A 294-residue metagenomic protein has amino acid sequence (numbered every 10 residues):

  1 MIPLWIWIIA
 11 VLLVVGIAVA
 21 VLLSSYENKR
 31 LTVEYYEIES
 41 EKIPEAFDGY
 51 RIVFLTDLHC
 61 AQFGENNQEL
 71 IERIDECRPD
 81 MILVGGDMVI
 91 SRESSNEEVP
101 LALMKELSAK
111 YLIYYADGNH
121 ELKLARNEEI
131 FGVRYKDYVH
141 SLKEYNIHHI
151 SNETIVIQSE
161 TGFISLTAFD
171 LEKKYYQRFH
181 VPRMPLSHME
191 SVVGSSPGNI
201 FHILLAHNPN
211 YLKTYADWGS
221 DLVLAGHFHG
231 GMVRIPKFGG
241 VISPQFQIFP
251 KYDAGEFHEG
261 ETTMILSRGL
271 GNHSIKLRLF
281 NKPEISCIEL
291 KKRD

Functional and structural regions predicted by a protein language model:
M1-A46: N-terminal membrane-anchoring alpha-helices
E39-V53, I147, T154-T167, P197-G198 (+2 more regions): Beta-strand-turn-beta hairpins that frame and shape the catalytic cleft of phosphate-ester-processing enzymes
A46, Y50-H148: Membrane-embedded segments
V53-T56, M81-D87, L112-N119, I150-E153 (+3 more regions): Active-site neighborhood of phospho(di)ester-bond hydrolases with catalytic His/Asp-centered motifs
L58-Q62, I90-E93, R178-R183, F201-H202 (+1 more regions): Short, flexible loop segments at the rims of nucleotide/cofactor-binding pockets, characterized by
C60, M88-S91, N119-K123, I157 (+4 more regions): Solvent-exposed loop/turn segments at secondary-structure junctions within structured extracellular/periplasmic domains
A125-I147, T154, S159-H202, L212-K213 (+1 more regions): Binuclear metal-dependent hydrolase catalytic cores centered on His/Asp/Glu-rich metal-binding motifs
I203, N208-S286: Conserved beta-sheet core of the metallophosphoesterase superfamily
